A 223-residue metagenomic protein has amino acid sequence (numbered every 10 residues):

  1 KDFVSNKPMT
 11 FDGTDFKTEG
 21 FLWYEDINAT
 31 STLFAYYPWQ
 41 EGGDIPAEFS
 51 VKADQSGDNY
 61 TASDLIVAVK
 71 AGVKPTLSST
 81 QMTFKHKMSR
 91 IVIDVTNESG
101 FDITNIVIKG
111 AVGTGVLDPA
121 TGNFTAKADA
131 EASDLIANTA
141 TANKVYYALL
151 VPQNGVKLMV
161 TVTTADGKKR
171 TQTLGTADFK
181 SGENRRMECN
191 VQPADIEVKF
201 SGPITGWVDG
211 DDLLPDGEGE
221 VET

Functional and structural regions predicted by a protein language model:
K1, S99-E131: Short, ordered, surface-exposed loop/turn motifs in non-cytosolic proteins
K1-F101, L135, A142-V145, P152 (+2 more regions): Short, low-hydrophobicity acidic/polar segments
L33, I91, L158-V160, Q172 (+1 more regions): Hydrophobic residues positioned within well-ordered beta-strands of beta-sheet architectures
Y37, V162-T164: Conserved structural position at the C-terminal beta-strand of extracellular beta-sandwich adhesion modules
A126-A142: Extended, solvent-exposed segments with strong compositional bias
A165-K169: Glycine-centered tight beta-turn/hairpin loop motif at sheet-sheet or coil-to-beta transitions
Q172-R186, V191: C2-type phospholipid-binding modules
R186-T223: Intrinsically disordered, low-complexity repeat and linker tracts
